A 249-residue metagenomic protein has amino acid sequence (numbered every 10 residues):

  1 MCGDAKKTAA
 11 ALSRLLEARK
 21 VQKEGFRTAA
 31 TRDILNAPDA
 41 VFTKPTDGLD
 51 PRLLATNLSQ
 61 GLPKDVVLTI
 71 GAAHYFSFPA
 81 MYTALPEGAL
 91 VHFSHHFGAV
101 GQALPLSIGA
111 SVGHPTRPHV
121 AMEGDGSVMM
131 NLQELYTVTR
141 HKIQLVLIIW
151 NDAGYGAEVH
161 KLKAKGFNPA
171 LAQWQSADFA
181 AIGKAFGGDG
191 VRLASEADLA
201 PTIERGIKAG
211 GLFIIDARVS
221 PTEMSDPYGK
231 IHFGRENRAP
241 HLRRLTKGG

Functional and structural regions predicted by a protein language model:
M1-C2, K6-A11, F78-G249: Thiamine diphosphate
A10-K20: A conserved amphipathic helix/loop scaffold that creates a polar/acidic microenvironment used either to coordinate
L15-L16, D39-T43, G187: Charged, low-complexity surface segments at secondary-structure and domain boundaries
R19, A29, P38, L245-G248: Low-complexity, intrinsically disordered/propeptide-like segments
R19-R32, I214: Flexible, glycine/charged-enriched surface loops at secondary-structure junctions
K23, F42-P45, K247-G249: Intrinsic low-complexity, intrinsically disordered segments enriched in polar/basic residues
A29-P105, A110: Active-site diphosphate/adenylate-binding microenvironment
